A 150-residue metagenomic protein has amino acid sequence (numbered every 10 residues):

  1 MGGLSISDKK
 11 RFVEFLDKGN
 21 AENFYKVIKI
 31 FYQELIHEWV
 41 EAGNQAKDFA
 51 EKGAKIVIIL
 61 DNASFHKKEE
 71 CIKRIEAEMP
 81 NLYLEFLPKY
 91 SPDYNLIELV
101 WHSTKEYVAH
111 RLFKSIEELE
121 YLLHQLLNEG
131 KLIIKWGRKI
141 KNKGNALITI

Functional and structural regions predicted by a protein language model:
M1-I150: Short functional hotspots at interaction and active-site rims
